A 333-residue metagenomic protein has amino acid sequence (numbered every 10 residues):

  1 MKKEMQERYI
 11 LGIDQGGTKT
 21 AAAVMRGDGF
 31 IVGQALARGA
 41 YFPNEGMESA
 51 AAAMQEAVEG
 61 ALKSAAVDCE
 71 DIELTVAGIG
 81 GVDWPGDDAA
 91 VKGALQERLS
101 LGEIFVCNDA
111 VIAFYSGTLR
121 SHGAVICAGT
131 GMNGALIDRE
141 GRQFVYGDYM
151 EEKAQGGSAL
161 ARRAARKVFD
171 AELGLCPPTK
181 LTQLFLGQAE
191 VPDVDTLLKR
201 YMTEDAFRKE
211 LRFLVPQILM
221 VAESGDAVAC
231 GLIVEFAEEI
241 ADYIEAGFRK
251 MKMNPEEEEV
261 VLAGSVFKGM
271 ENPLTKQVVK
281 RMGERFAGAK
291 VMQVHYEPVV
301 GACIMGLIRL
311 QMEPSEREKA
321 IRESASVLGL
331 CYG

Functional and structural regions predicted by a protein language model:
M1-E70, A94-E97, G117-H122, R166-G333: ATP-binding/phosphotransfer module of carbohydrate and carboxylate kinases, centering on a glycine-rich
E73: Cell-envelope/extracellular polymer assembly enzymes that use nucleotide-activated donors
V76-V82, A128-T130, E258-K268: Glycine-rich beta-strand-to-loop/alpha-helix junction loops that act as flexible
G80, F144, Y149, K199-R200 (+1 more regions): Flexible, active-site-adjacent loop/turn segments at secondary-structure boundaries
V82-Q183, L328-Y332: Phosphate-binding/catalytic loop of phosphoryl-transfer enzymes
